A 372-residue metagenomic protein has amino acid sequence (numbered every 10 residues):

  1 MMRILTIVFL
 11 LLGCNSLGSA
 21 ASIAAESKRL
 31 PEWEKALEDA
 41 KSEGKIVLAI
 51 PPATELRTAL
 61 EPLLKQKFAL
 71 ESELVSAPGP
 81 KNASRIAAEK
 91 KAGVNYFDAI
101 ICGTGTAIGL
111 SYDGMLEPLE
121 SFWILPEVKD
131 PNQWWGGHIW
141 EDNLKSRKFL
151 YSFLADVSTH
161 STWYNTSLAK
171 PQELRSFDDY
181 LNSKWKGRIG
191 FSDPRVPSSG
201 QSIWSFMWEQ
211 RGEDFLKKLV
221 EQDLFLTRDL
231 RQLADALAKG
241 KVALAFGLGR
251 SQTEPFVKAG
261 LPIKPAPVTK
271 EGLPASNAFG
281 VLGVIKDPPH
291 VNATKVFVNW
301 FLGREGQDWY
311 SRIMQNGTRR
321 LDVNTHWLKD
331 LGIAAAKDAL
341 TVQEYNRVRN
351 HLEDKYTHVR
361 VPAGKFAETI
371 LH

Functional and structural regions predicted by a protein language model:
M1-E43, H372: Short, low-complexity disordered leader/linker segments with a strong preference for bacterial N-terminal type II
S22, R29, A339-H372: Conserved C-terminal helix/tail region of periplasmic/extracytoplasmic solute-binding proteins
P31-K41, K45, I50-E71: Short, polar/charged alpha-helical segment
E38-K45, K65-L70, A87-K91, G105 (+9 more regions): Sec-exported extracytoplasmic/periplasmic mature domains
V47-E61, E73-A87, N95-A234, A238: Extracytoplasmic ligand-binding site segments that recognize negatively charged/polar headgroups
T106-G109, L244-K264: A ligand-binding cleft/hinge motif common to bilobed small-molecule-binding domains
L216-V220, F225-T227, G260-P288: Periplasmic-binding protein-like
G280-R347: Mature extracytoplasmic/periplasmic domains
